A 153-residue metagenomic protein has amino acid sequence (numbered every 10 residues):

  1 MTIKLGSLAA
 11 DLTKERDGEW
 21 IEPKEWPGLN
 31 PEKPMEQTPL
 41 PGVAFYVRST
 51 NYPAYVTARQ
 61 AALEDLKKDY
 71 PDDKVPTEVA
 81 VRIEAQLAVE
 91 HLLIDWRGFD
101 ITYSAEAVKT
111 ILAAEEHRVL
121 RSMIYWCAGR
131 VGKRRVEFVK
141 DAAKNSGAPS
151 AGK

Functional and structural regions predicted by a protein language model:
M1-D17: Short, intrinsically disordered N-terminal pre-domain segments
A9, P27, N51-P53: Residues that cap or initiate secondary-structure elements
K14-P34: Short acidic, Pro/Gly- and aromatic-enriched capping/linker segments at domain boundaries
E36-K153: Short, surface-exposed, charged amphipathic helix/loop patches that serve as local interaction elements
